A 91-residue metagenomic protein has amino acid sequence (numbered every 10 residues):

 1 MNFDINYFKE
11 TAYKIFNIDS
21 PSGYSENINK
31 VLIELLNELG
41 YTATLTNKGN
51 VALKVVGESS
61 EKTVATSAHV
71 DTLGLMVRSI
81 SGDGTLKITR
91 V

Functional and structural regions predicted by a protein language model:
M1-V91: N-terminal hydrophobic/helix-forming segments and targeting peptides
